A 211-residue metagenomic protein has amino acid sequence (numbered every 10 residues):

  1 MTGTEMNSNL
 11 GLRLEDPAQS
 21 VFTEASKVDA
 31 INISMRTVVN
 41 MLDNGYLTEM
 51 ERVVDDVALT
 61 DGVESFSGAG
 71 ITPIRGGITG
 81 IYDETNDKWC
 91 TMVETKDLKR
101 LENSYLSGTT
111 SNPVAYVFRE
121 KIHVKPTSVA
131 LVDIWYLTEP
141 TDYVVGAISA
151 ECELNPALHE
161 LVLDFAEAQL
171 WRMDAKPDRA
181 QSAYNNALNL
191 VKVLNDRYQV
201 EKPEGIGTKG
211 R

Functional and structural regions predicted by a protein language model:
M1-R211: Glycine-enriched, solvent-exposed interface loops adjoining structured elements
